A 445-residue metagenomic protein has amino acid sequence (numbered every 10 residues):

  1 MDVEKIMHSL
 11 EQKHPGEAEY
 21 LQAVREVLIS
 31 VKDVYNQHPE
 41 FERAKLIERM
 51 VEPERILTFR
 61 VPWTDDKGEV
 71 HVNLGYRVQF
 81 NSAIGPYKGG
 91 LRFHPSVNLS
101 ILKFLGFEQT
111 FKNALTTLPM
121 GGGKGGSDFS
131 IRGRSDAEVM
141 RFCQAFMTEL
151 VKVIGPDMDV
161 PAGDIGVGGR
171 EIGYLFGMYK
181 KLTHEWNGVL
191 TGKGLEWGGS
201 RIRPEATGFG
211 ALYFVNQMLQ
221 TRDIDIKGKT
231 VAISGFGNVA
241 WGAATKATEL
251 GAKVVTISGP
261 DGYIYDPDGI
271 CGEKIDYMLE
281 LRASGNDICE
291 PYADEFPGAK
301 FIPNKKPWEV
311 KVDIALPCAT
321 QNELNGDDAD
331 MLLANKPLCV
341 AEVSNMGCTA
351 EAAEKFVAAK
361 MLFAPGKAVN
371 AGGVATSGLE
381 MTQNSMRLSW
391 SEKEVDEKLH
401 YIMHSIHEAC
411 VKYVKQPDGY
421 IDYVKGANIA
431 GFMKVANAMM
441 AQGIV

Functional and structural regions predicted by a protein language model:
M1, P15, E19-Q22, E26 (+24 more regions): Conserved active-site and cofactor/substrate-binding residues in soluble primary-metabolism enzymes
D2-A23, M218, L333-V445: Adenosine-phosphate binding glycine-rich loop
L21, Q37-A44, T117, I154-G163 (+3 more regions): Flexible, glycine/charged-enriched surface loops at secondary-structure junctions
E40-H71: Structured beta-strand/loop patches that form or line metal/cofactor-binding pockets in enzymes
H94, N113-K227: Glycine/serine-rich phosphate-binding loop and adjoining beta1-alpha1 elements at the start of nucleotide-handling
T191-G194, G199-E309: Glycine-rich phosphate/diphosphate-binding loop of Rossmann-like nucleotide-binding domains
G262-F363, A368: Rossmann-like adenosine-cofactor binding region
